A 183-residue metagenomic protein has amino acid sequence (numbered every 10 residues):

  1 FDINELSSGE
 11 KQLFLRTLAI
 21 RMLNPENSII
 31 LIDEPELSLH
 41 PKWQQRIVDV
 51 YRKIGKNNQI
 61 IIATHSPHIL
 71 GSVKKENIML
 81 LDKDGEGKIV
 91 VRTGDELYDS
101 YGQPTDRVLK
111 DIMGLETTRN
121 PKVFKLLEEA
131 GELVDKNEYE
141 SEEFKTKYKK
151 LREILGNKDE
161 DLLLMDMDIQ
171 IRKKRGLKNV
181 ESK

Functional and structural regions predicted by a protein language model:
F1-R119: Switch/communication elements of ASCE P-loop NTPase nucleotide-binding domains
K53, H68-K183: RecA-like P-loop NTPase motor core
